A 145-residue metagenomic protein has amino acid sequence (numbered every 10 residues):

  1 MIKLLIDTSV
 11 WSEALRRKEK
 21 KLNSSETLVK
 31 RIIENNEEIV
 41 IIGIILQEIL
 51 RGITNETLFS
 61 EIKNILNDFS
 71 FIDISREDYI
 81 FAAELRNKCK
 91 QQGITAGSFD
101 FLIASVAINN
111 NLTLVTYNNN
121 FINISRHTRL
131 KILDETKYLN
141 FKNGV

Functional and structural regions predicted by a protein language model:
M1-V40, R51-N64, F141-G144: Short, well-structured N-terminal submotif of metal-dependent ribonuclease cores
K3, A104, N111-V145: Acidic, PIN/NYN-like endoribonuclease modules and their adjacent C-terminal/linker elements
K3, E38-I41, F71, L112-L114: A residue-level structural signature of the nucleotidyltransferase/glycosyltransferase Rossmann-like core
D7-T8, I42-I45, Y117: A secondary-structure boundary/capping signal
D7-T8, I49, A82, A107: Generic structural signal for small/hydrophobic residues in well-ordered secondary structure, especially within
W11, L46-I49, F121-I122: A generic structural signal for short hydrophobic patches within well-formed alpha-helices
N35-N36, I65-F69, Q92, N110 (+1 more regions): Structured helix-beta-strand junction loops
S70-V115: Active-site neighborhoods of divalent-metal-dependent phosphate/nucleic-acid chemistry enzymes
